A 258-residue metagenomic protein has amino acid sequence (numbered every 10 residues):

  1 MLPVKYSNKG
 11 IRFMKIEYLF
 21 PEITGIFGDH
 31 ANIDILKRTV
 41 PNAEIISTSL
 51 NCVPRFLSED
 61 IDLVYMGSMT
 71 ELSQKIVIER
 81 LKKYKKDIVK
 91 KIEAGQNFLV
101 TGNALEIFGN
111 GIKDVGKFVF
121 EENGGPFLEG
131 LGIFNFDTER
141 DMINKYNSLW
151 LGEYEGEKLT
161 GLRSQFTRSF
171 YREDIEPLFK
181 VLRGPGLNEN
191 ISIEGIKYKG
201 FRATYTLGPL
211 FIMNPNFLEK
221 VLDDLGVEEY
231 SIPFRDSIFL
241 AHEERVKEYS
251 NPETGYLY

Functional and structural regions predicted by a protein language model:
M1-A94, I212-Y258: N-terminal beta1-alpha1 cap of cysteine-dependent amidohydrolase-like domains
F13, D60-I61, A94-Q96, L128-E129 (+2 more regions): Short coil/turn connectors at secondary-structure junctions
E22, N51, D137-E139, T167: Short, solvent-exposed coil/turn elements at secondary-structure transition points
A43-I45, F98, F201: Hydrophobic anchor at the start of a short beta-strand that flanks the dinucleotide cofactor-binding loop
S47, L99-G102, R163, Y205: A structural signal for short, well-ordered beta-strand segments and their strand-loop junctions that often border
L63-G67, L99, A203-Y205: Structural motif
M69-E153: Cysteine-nucleophile active-site neighborhood
D141-Y258: Amide-donor transfer/coupling interface in amidating biosynthetic enzymes
